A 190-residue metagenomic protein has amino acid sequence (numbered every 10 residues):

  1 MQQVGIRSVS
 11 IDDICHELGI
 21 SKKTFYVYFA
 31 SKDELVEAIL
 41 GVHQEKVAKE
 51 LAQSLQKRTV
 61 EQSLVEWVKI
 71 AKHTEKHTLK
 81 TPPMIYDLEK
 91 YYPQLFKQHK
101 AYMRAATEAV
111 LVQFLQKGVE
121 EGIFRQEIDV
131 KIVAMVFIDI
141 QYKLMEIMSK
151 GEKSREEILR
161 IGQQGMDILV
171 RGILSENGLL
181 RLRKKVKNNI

Functional and structural regions predicted by a protein language model:
M1-G19: Short, amphipathic alpha-helix enriched in basic
G19-F29: Short hydrophobic/aromatic patch on the recognition helix
S31-E37, K46-V47: Short amphipathic alpha-helical segment with a characteristic S/N-K-E followed by hydrophobic residues
A38, K49-K80, A134-F137: Hydrophobic alpha-helical connector segments
R58, Y102-M103, E120-V136, R155-R160 (+1 more regions): All-alpha amphipathic helical-bundle segments outside canonical DNA-binding/catalytic cores that form hydrophobic
K76-V112, V119-I123, K131-I132: Short secondary-structure transition hinges
Q113-K117, E121, K150-I190: C-terminal peripheral helix-coil segments that are non-catalytic and often amphipathic
